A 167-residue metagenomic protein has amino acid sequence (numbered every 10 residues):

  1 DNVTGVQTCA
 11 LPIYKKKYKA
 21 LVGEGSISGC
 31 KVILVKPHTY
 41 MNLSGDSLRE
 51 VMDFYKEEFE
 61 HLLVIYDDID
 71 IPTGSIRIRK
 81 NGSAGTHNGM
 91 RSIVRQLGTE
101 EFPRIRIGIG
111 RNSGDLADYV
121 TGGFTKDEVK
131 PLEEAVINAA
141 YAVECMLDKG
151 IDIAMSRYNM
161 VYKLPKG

Functional and structural regions predicted by a protein language model:
D1-C9: Single conserved hydrophobic/aromatic residue that forms the stacking wall/gate of nucleotide- or nucleobase-binding
A10-L43: N-terminal catalytic or cofactor-binding beta/alpha core of small enzyme domains
Y14, E24-G25, F54, V94 (+1 more regions): Short secondary-structure boundary/capping segments
I27-V32, P72-T73, D115-L116: A short, glycine/Asx- and small/polar-enriched loop/turn that sits immediately N-terminal to a beta-strand
K31-L63, S83-T86: Short phosphate-binding loop-to-helix
L43-S44, I71-G74: Short acidic/glycine-rich loop or secondary-structure boundary segments that cap or lie
D67: Catalytic-core elements of nucleic-acid end-processing and repair enzymes
G74-T86, M90-G167: Phosphate-binding/catalytic loops
